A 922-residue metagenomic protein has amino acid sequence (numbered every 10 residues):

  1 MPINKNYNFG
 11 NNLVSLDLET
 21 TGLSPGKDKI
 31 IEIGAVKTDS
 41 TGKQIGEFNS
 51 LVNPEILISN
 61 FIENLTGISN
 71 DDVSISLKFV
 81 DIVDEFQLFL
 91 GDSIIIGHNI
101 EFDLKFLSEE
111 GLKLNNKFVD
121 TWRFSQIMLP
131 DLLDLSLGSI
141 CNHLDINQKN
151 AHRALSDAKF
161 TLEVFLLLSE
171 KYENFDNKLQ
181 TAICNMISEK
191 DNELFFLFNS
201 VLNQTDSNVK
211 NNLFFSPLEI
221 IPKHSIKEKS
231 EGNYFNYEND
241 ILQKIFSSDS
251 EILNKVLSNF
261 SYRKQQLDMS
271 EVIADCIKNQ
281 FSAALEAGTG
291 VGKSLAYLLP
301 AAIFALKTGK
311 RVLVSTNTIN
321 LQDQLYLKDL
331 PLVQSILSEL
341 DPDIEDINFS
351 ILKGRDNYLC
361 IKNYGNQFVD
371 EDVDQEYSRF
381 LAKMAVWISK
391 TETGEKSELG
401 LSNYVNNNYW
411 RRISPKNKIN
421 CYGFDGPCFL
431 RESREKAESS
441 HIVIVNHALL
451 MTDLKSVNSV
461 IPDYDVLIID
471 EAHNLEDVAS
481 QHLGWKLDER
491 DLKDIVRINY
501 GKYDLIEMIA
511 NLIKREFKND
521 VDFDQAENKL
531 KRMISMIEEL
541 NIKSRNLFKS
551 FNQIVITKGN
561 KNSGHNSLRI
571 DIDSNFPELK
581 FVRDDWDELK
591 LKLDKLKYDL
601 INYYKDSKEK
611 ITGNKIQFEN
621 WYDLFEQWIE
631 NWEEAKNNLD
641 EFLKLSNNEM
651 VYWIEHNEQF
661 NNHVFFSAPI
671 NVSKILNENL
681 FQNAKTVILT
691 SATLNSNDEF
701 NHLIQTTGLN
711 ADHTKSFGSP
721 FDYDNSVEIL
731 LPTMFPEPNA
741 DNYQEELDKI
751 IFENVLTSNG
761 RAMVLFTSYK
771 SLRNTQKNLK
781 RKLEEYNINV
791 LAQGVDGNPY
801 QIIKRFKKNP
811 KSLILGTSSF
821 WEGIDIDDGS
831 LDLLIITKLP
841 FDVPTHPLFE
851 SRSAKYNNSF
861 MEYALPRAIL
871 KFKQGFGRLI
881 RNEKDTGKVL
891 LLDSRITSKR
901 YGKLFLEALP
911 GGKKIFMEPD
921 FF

Functional and structural regions predicted by a protein language model:
M1-K117, P130-H152: Conserved non-catalytic scaffold segment of RNase H-like nuclease domains
M1-K5, L166-N239, Q243: Acidic two-metal-ion nuclease catalytic site recognized across multiple nuclease folds, prominently DnaQ/RNase D-T
G91-E110, L132, S136-S200, V889-L891: Acidic, Mg2+-coordinating catalytic module of metal-dependent nucleases/exonucleases that use a two-metal-ion mechanism
K223-E228, N239-Q243, S247-E251, R311 (+7 more regions): A substrate-engagement module of RecA-like helicase motors
Y237-L285: Conserved pre-motif I regulatory segment
Y297, D323, L327, P331 (+3 more regions): Signature of the SF2 helicase/ATPase Hel1-core->accessory helical subdomain module
R411-H441, M451-N458, L596-F735, N742-Y743 (+4 more regions): A contiguous, basic/glycine-rich beta-loop/short-helix subdomain that forms a polymer-engagement track
V727-E728, P732-N742, G794-K899: Conserved RecA-like P-loop NTPase helicase motor core
